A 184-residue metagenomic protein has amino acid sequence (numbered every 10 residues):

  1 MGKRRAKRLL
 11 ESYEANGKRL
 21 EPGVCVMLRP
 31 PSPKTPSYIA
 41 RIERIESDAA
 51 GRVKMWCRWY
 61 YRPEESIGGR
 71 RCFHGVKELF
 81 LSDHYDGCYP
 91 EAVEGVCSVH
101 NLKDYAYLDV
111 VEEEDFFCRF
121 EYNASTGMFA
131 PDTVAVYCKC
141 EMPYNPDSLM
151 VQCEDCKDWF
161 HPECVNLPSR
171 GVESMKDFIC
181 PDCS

Functional and structural regions predicted by a protein language model:
M1-K18, G51-M142: Epigenetic mark-reader domains in eukaryotic nuclear proteins
V24, K34-S47, M55-W56: Short beta-strand-centered aromatic/proline hotspots
A135-C138, V151, F178: Cys/His-enriched microdomains
C140-N145, D155-C156, C164, C183: Short Cys/His-rich metal-coordination motifs, predominantly Zn2+-binding knuckles/fingers
C156-E173: Cys/His-coordinated zinc-finger cores
M175-C183: Cysteine-rich micro-motifs
